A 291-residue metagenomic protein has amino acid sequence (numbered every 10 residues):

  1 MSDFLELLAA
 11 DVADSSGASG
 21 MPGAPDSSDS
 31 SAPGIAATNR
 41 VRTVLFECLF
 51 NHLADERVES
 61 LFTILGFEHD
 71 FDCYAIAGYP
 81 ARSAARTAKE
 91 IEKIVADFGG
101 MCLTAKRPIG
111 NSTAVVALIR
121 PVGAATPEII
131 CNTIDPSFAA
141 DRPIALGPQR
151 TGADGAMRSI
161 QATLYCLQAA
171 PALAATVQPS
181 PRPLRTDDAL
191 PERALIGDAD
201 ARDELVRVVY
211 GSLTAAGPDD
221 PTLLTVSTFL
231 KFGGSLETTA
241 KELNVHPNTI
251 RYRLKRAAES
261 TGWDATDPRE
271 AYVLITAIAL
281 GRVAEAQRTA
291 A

Functional and structural regions predicted by a protein language model:
M1-T38: N-terminal low-complexity or simple alpha-helical regulatory segments that function as activation/interaction modules
D3-F4, L45, T239: Terminal low-complexity, poorly structured segments
L8-D11, S15, C48, H52 (+2 more regions): Short, leucine/isoleucine-rich alpha-helical interaction segments at C-terminal helix-coil junctions
S27-D72, K231, E242, R253: Signal-transducing coiled-coil/dimerization helices and immediately adjacent hinge/linker segments that couple sensory
S60-L61, L65, H69-C73, Y79-A291: Cytosolic nucleotide-utilizing catalytic cores of signal-transduction proteins
